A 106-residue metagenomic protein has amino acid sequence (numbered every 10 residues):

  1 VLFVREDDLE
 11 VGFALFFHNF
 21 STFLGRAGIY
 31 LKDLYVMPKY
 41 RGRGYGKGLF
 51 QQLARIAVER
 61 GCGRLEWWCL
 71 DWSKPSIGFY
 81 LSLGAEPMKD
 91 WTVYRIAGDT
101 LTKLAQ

Functional and structural regions predicted by a protein language model:
V1-R26, K32, F50, I56 (+2 more regions): Acetyl-CoA-dependent GNAT
N19-S21, K39, W72, D99: Short coil/turn motifs at secondary-structure junctions
L31, L65-C69: Conserved hydrophobic beta-strand within the GNAT/NAT acetyltransferase core sheet that lines the active-site cleft
L34-R41: A short, internal acetyl-CoA/4′-phosphopantetheine-binding micro-motif in the GNAT/acyltransferase core
G44: Glycine-rich phosphate-binding loop
K47, Q51, E59, D71-D90 (+2 more regions): Conserved active-site alpha-helix within GNAT-family acetyltransferase domains
